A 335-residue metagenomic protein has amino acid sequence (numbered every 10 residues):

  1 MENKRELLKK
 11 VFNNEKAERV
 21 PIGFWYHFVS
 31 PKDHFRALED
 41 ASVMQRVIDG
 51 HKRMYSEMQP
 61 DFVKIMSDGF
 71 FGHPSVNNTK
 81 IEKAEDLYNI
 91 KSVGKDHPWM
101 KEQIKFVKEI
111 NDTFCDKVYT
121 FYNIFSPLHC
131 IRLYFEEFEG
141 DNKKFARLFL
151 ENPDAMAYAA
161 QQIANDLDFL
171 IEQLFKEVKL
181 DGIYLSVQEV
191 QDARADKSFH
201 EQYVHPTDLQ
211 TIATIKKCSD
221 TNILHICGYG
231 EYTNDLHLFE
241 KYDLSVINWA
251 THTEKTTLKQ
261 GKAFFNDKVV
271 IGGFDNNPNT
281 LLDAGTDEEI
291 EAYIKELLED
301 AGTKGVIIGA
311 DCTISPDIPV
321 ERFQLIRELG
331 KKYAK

Functional and structural regions predicted by a protein language model:
M1-V29, D33-L38, G50, D61-I65 (+1 more regions): Active-site loop segments of alpha/beta catalytic cores
H34-L38, H73-E82: Glycine-rich loop at the start of a catalytic domain that most often binds anionic cofactors/ligands
A41-Q45, D49: N-terminal beta1-alpha1-beta2 module of alpha/beta enzyme domains
I48-G72: Membrane helical hairpin/interfacial module
K83-K91: Active-site gating loops and adjacent loop-to-helix segments of metal-dependent hydrolytic enzymes
